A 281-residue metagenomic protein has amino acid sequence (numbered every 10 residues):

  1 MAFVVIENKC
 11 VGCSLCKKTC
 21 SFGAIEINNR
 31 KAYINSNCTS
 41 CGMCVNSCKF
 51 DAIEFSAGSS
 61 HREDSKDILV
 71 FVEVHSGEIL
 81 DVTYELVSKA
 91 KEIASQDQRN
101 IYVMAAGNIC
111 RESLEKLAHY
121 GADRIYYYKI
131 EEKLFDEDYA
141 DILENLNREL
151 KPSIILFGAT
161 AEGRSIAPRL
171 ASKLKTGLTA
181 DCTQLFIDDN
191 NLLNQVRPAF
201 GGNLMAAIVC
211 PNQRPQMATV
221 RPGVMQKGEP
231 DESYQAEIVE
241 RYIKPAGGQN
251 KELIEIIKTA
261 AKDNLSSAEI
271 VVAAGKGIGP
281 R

Functional and structural regions predicted by a protein language model:
M1-R281: N-terminal glycine-rich FAD/FM-binding segment characteristic of electron-transfer flavoproteins
